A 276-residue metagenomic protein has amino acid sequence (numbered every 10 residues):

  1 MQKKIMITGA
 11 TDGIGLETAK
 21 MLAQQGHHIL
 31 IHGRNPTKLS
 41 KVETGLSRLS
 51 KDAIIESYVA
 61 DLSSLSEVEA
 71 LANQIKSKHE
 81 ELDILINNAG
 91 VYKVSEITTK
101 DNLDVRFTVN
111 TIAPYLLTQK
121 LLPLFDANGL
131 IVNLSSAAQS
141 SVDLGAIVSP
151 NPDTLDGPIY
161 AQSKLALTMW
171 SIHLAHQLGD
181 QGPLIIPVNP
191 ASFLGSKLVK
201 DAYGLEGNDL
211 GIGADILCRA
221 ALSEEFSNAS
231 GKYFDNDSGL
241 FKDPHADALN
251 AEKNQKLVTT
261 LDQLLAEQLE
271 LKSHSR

Functional and structural regions predicted by a protein language model:
K4, G9-G13, N35: Conserved glycine-rich cofactor-binding loop
Q25-K41: Conserved glycine-rich Rossmann-like NAD(P)H-binding loop of the short-chain dehydrogenase/reductase
P36-T37, Y58-N73: The beta1-alpha1 cofactor-binding region of Rossmann-like NAD(H)/NADP(H)-dependent oxidoreductases
S50-E56, Q74-N87, K93-T98: A glycine-rich helix->loop->beta "capping" turn within Rossmann-like NAD(P)(H)-dependent oxidoreductase domains
A70-Q74, E96, D101-T108: Active-site Tyr-X3-Lys motif and surrounding loop/helix of classical short-chain dehydrogenase/reductase
G90-T98, D104, A127-Q181, N189-G204: Catalytic loop of short-chain dehydrogenase/reductase
T111-I112: Ankyrin-repeat alpha-helix packing hotspot
H176-L240: SDR active-site lid
